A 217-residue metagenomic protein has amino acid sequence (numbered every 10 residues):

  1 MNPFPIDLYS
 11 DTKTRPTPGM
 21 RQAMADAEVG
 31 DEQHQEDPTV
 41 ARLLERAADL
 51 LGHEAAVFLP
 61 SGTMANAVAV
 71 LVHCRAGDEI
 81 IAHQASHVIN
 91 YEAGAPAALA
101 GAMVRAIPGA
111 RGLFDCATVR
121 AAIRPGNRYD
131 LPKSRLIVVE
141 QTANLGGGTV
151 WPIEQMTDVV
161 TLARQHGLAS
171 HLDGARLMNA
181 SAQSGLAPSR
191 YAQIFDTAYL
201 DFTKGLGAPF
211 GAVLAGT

Functional and structural regions predicted by a protein language model:
N2-T217: Conserved PLP-enzyme active-site core in the AAT-like
